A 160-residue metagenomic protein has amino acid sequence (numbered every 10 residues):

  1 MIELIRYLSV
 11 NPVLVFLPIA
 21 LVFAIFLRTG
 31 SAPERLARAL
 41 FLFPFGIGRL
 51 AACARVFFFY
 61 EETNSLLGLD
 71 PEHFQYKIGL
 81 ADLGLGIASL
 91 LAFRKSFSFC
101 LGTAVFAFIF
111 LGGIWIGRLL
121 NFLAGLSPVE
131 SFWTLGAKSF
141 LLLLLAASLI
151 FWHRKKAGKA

Functional and structural regions predicted by a protein language model:
M1-L21: Hydrophobic transmembrane alpha-helical segments in integral membrane proteins
E3-R6, A37-F41, E61-P71: Short juxtamembrane and helix-loop transition motifs at transmembrane-helix boundaries in membrane proteins
R6-S9, E130-L142: Individual transmembrane alpha-helices with interfacial aromatic-anchor signatures
V22-I25, S89-A92, L142-A160: Membrane-water interface at the C-terminal end of transmembrane alpha helices
L27-F41, R94-C100, S127-P128, G158-K159: Membrane-interface helix-boundary motifs at transmembrane edges
F43-F57, H73-L90: Core segments of alpha-helical transmembrane spans in multipass integral membrane proteins
A81-L85, T103-L119, S139-L145: Hydrophobic alpha-helical membrane segments
F93-T103, W115-W133: Membrane-helix boundary connector in multi-pass membrane proteins
